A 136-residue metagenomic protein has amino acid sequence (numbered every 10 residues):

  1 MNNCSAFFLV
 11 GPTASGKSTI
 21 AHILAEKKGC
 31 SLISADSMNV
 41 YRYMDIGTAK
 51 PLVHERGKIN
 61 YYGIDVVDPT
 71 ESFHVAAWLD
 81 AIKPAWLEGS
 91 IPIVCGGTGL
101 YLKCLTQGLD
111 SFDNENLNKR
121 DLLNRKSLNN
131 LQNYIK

Functional and structural regions predicted by a protein language model:
M1-K136: Phosphate/pyrophosphate-binding catalytic cores of soluble transferases and nucleic-acid-acting enzymes
